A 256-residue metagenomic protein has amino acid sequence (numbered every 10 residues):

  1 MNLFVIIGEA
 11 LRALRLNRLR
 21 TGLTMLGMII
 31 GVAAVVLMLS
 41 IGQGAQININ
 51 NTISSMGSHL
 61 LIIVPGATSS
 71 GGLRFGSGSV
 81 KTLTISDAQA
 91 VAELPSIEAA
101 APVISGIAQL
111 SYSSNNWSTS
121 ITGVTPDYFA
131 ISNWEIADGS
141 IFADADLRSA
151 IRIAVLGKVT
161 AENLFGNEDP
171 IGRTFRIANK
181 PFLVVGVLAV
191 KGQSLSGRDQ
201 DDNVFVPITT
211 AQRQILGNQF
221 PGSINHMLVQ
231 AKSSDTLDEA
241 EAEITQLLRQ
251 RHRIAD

Functional and structural regions predicted by a protein language model:
M1-V32: N-terminal Sec/SRP start-transfer signal
I6, A10, T24, N48-I49 (+3 more regions): Hydrophobic alpha-helical segments typical of transmembrane helices and their membrane-interface/capping positions
A10-A13, G44, N48, T52 (+4 more regions): Amphipathic alpha-helical segments that mediate coupling or scaffolding at interfaces
L23-G27, S40, N179: Residue-level recognition of transmembrane alpha-helices in multi-pass small-molecule transporters/permeases
I29, M38, H226-Q230: Short aromatic/hydrophobic contact patches that present stacked aromatics for nucleic-acid/ligand binding
G31-M38, G42, Q46: Alpha-helical transmembrane segments
Q43-S120, D127-A130, A145, E162-N163 (+4 more regions): Hydrophobic, regular-secondary-structure patches
P126-F142, I151-I254: Mid-to-C-terminal secondary-structure elements that act as membrane-proximal/extracytoplasmic interface segments
